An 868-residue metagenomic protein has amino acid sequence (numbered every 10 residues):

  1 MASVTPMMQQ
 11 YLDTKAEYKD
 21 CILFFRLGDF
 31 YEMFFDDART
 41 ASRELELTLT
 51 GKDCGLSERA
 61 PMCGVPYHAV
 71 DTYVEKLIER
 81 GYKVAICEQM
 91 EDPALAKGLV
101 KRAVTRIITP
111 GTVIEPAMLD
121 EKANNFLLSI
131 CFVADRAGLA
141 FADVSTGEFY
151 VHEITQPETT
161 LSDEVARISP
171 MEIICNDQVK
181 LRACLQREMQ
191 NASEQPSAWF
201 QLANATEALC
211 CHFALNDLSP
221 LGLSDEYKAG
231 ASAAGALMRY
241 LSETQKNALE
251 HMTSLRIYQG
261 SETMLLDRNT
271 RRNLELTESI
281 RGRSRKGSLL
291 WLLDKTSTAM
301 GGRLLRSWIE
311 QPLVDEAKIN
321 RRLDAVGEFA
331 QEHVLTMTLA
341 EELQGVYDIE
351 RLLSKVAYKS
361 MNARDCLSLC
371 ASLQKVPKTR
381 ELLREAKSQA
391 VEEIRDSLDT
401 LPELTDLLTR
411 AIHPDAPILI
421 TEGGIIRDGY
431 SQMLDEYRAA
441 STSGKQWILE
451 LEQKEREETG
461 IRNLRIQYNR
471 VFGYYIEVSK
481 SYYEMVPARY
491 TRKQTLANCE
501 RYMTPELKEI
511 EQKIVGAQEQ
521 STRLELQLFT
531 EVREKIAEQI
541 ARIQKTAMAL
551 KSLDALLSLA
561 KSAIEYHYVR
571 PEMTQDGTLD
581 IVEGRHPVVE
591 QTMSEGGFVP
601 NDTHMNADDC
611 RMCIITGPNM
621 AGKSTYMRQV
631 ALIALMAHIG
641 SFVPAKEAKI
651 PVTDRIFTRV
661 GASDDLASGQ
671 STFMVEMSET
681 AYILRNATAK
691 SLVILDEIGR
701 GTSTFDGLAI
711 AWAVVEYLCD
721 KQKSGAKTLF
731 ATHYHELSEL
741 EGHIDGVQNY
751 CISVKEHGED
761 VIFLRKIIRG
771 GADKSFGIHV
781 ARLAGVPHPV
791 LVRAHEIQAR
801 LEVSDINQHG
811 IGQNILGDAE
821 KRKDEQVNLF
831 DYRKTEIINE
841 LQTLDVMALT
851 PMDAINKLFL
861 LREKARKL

Functional and structural regions predicted by a protein language model:
M1-A2, Q9, D13, D20 (+7 more regions): Conserved phosphate-binding elements of NTP-dependent enzyme cores
M1-E328, M337, E341-A357, M361-Q453: Charged catalytic and DNA/RNA-contacting regions of genome-maintenance and nucleic-acid-processing enzymes
F35-A38, Y227, S297-T298, W308 (+7 more regions): ATPase nucleotide-binding head domains, primarily ABC-like/P-loop NTPase cores
C87, P110-L119, A248, R384-A390 (+6 more regions): Active-site phosphate-binding and catalytic loops of NTP-dependent enzymes
V165, P170-D177, E506-Q539, V643-A645 (+1 more regions): Conserved catalytic alpha/beta cores of large enzymes that bind or transform nucleotide phosphates and polynucleotides
Q201-E207, H212, M264-R268, L276 (+7 more regions): Amphipathic heptad-repeat alpha-helical coiled-coil/stalk segments that mediate oligomerization, filament/stalk
I319-R322, E342, V346, A440 (+6 more regions): Intracellular alpha-helical coupling/juxtamembrane segments of multi-pass membrane proteins
